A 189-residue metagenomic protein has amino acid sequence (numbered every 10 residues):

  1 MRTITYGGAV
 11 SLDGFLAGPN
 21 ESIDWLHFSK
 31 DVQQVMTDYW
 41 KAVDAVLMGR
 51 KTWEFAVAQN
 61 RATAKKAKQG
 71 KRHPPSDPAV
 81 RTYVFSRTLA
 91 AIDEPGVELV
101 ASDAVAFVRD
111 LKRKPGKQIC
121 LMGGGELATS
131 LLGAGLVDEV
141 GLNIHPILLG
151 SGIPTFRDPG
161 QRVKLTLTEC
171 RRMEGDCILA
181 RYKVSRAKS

Functional and structural regions predicted by a protein language model:
M1-S189: Enzymes that bind and transform nitrogen-containing heteroaromatic metabolites
